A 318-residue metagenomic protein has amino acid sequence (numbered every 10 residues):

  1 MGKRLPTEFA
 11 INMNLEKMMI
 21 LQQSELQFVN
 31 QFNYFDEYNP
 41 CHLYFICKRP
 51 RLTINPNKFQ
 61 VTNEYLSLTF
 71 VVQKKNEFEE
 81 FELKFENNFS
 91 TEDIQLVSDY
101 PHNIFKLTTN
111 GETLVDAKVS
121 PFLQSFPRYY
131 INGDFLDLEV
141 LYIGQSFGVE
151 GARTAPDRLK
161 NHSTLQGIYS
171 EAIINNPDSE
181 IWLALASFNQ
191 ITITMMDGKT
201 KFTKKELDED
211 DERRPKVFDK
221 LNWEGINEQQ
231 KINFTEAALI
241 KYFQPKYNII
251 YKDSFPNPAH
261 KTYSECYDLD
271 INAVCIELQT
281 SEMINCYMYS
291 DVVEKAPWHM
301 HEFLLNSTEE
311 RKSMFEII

Functional and structural regions predicted by a protein language model:
M1-I318: Boundary/linker segments flanking structured domains
